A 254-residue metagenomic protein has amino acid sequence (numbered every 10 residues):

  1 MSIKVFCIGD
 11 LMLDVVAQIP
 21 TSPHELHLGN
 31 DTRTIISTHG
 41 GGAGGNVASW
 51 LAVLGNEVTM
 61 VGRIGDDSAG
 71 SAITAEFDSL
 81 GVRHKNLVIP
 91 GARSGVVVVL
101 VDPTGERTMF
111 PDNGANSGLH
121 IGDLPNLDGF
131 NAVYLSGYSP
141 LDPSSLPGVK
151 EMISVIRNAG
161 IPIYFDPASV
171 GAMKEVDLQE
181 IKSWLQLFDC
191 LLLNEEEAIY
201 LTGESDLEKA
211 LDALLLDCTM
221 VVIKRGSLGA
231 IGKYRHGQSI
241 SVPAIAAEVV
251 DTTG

Functional and structural regions predicted by a protein language model:
M1-F6, V15, D31, S154-N158 (+2 more regions): Conserved phosphate-binding/catalytic region of the ribokinase-like
M1-V61, S68-A72, S79, P243 (+1 more regions): Glycine-rich phosphate/adenosyl-contacting loop at the front of the ribokinase-like
K4, E57-T59, R83, I161-Y164 (+2 more regions): Residues at the starts of beta-strands that form the adenosine-phosphate
I8-G9, F165, L193, I223: Active-site flanking residues adjacent to catalytic metal/cofactor-binding acidic residues
V15-V16, F110, N131, L201 (+1 more regions): Residues that scaffold the ATP/ADP-binding catalytic core of kinase and kinase-like folds
P23, L28-D31, T38, V53-L135 (+1 more regions): Conserved N-terminal subdomain of the carbohydrate kinase-like
P125-N126, S183-W184, L214: Structural alpha-helical scaffold elements that stabilize or flank donor/cofactor-binding regions in carbohydrate
A132-L211, L228-A230: Conserved beta-alpha-beta core of the PfkB/ribokinase-like small-molecule kinase fold
